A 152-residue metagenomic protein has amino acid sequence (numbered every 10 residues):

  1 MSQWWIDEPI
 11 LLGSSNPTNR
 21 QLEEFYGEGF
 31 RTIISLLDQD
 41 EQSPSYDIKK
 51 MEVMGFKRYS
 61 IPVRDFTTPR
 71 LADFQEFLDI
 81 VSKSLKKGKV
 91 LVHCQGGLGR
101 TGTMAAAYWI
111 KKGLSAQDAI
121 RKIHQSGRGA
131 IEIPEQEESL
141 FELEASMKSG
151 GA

Functional and structural regions predicted by a protein language model:
M1-W5: Short beta-strand/loop segment at the start of cytosolic alpha/beta domains
E8-K89, K112, A116-E138: Cysteine-based protein phosphatase catalytic domain of the PTP/DSP
I80, S84, Y108, L143-S146: C-terminal alpha-helix
G88-A106: A phosphate-binding catalytic loop at a beta-strand-loop-alpha-helix junction that coordinates phosphoryl groups
A106-K112: Walker A/P-loop NTP-binding motif
I131-A152: Charged C-terminal helix
